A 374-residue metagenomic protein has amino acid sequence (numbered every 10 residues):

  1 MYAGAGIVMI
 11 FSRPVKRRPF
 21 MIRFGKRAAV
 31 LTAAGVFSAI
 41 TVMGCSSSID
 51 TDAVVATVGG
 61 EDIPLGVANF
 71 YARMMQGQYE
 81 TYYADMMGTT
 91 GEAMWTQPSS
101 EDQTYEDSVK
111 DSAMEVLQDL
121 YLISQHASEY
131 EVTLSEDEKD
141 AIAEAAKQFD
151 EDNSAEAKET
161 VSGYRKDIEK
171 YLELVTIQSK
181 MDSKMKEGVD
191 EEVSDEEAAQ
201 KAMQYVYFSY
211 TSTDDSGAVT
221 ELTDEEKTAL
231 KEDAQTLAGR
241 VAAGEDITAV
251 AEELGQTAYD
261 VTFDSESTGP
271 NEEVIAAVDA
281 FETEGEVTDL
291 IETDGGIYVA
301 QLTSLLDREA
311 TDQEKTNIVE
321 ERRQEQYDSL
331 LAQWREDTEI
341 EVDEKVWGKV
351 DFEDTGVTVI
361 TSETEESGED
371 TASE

Functional and structural regions predicted by a protein language model:
Y2-F20: Short, Lys/Arg-enriched N-terminal segments with co-localized hydrophobic residues within the first ~10-30 amino acids
F20-T32: Bacterial N-terminal signal peptides that target proteins for export
T41-G44: C-terminal motif of bacterial Sec signal peptides marking the signal peptidase cleavage site
S47-G163: N-terminal targeting/tethering segments
S47-T51, V58, A155-T236, E252 (+1 more regions): PPIase-associated folding chaperone regions across multiple families
A53-V58, S99-M114, I123-T133, G163-I168 (+4 more regions): Second-shell loop/turn segments in exported
A113-V116, A143-A146, L230, R240 (+3 more regions): Extended, charged alpha-helical "arm"/coiled-coil substrate-binding scaffolds, typified by the C-terminal helical
I247-Q256: Short, well-ordered alpha-helical segments enriched in acidic and aromatic residues
